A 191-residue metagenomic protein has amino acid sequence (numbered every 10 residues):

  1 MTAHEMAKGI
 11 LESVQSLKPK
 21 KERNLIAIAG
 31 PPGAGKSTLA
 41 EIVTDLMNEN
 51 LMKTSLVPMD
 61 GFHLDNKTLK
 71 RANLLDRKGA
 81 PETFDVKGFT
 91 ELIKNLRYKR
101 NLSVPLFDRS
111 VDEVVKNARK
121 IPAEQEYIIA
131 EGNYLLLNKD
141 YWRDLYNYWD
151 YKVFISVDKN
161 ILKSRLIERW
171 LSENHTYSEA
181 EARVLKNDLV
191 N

Functional and structural regions predicted by a protein language model:
M1-A27, P31: Extreme N-terminal, non-catalytic leader segments that precede Walker-type/kinase nucleotide-binding cores
K36: Conserved lysine of the Walker
L39: Hydrophobic positions on the alpha1 helix immediately C-terminal to the Walker A/P-loop
I42: Active-site signature of alpha/beta-hydrolase-fold catalytic machinery across serine- and Asp/Cys-nucleophile hydrolases
D45-S55: Post-Walker A helix-loop "phosphate-sensing" segment adjacent to the P-loop in P-loop NTPases
S55, L64-V111: Conserved nucleotide-sensing/catalytic segment adjacent to the nucleotide-binding pocket in NTP-handling enzymes
D112-R169: ATP-dependent NMP and nucleoside kinases share a basic, alpha-helical "lid"
V115-N117, R143, E168-N191: Small-molecule kinase domains that catalyze NTP-dependent phosphoryl transfer to phosphate-bearing small molecules
